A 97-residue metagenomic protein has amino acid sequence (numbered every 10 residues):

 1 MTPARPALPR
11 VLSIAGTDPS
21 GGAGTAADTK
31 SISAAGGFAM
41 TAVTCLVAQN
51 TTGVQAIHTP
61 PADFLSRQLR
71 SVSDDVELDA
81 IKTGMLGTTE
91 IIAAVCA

Functional and structural regions predicted by a protein language model:
M1-A80: Small-residue (G/A/S/T)-rich helix-start motifs and N-terminal tracts that mark the onset
L78-A97: Membrane helix-loop-helix hairpins that form the core translocation module of multi-pass transporters
